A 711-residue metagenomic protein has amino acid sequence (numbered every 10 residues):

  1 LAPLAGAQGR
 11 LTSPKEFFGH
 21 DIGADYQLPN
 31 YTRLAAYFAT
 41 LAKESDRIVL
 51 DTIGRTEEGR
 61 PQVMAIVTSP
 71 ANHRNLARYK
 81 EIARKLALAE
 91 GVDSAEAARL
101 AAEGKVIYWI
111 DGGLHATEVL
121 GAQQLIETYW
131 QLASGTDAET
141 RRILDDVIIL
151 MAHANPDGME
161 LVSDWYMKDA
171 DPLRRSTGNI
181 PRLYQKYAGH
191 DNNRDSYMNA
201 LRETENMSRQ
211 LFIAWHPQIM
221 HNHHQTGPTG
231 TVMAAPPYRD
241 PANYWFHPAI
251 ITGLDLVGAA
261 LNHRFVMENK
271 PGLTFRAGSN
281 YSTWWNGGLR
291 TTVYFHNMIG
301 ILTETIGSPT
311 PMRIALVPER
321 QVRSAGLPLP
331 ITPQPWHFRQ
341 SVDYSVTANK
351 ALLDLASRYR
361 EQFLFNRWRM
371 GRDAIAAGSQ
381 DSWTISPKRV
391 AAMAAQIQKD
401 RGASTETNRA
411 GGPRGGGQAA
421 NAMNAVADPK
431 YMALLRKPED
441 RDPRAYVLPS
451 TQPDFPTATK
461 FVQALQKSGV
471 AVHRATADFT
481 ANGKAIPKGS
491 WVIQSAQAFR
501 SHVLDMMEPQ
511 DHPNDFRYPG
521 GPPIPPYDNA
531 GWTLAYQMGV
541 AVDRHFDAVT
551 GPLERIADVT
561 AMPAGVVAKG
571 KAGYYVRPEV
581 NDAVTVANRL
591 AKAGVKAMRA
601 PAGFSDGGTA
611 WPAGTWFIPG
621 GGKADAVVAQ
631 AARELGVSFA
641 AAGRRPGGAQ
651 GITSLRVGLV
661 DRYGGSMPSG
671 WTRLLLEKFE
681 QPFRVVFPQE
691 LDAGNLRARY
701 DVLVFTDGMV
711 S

Functional and structural regions predicted by a protein language model:
P3-A7: Sec/Tat signal peptide C-region and signal peptidase I cleavage site
Q8-V147, A188, R194-D195, A200-R202 (+5 more regions): Intrinsic-disorder/low-complexity accessory segments
L114-A116, A152-D157, M198, G227: Acidic, glycine-rich active-site loops and adjacent beta-strand->loop/helix elements that engage anionic groups
E139, L144-R194: Divalent-metal coordination cores built from histidine and acidic residues
M159-E160, T229-V232, M312-I314: Short acidic/His/Gly/Ser-rich catalytic and metal-binding motifs that mark active-site loops of diverse hydrolases
F212-T226: Proline-aspartate-enriched helix->loop->beta-strand connector
G227-P228, V710: Residue-level marker for beta-strand->alpha-helix junctions and adjacent short loops that shape enzyme
